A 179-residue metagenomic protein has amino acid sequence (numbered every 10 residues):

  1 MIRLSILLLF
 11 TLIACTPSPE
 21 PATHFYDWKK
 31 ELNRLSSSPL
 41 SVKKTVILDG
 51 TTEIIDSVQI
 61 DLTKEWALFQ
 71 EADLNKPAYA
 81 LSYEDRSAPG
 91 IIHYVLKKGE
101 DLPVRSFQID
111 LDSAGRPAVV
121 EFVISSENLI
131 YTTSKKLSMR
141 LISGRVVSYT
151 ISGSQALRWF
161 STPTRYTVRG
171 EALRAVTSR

Functional and structural regions predicted by a protein language model:
M1-C15: Sec-dependent bacterial lipoprotein signal peptides
C15-K29: Bacterial Sec signal peptide processing site at the extreme N-terminus
S36-P117: Surface-exposed acidic loop/strand-edge motifs in secreted or periplasmic proteins that form small linear binding
I92-R179: Gly/Pro-enriched, hydrophobic low-complexity segments that function as extracytoplasmic propeptides/linkers
